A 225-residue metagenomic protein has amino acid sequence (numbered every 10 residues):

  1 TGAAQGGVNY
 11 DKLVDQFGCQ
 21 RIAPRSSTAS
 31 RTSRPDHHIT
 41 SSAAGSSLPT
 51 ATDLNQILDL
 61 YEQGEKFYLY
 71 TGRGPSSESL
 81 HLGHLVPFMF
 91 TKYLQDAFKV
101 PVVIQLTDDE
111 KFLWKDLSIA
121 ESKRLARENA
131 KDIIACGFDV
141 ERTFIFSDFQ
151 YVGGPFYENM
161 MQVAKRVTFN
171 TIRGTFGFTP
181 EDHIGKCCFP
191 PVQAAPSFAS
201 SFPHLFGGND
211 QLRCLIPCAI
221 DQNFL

Functional and structural regions predicted by a protein language model:
T1-P75, C214: Non-catalytic terminal extensions that flank enzyme cores
Y68, V103-Q105, F144: A structural signal for isolated positions on well-ordered beta-strands in alpha/beta enzyme cores
P75-H84: Short, glycine-rich nucleotide/cofactor-binding loops
S76, G154-Y157, K165-L225: Active-site cores that bind ATP or allylic diphosphates and position pyrophosphate for catalysis
G83-I104: Histidine-anchored nucleotide/phosphate-binding helix
K99-E110, L205: Glycine-rich phosphate/pyrophosphate-binding loops and their adjacent beta-strand/loop elements at enzyme active sites
P101, I134-F146, V167-F176: Short secondary-structure capping/junction motifs at helix and strand boundaries
I119-F149: A glycine-rich helix N-cap at a beta->alpha junction
